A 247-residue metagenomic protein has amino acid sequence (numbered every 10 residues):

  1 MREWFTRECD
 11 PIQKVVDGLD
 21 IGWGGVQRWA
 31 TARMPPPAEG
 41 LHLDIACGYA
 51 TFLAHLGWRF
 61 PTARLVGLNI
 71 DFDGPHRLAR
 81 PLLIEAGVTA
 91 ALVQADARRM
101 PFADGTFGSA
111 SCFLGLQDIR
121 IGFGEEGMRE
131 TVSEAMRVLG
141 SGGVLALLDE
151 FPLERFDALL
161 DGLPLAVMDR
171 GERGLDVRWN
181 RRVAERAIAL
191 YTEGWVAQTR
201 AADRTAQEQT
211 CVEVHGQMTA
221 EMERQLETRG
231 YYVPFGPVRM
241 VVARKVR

Functional and structural regions predicted by a protein language model:
M1-G25: Class I SAM-dependent methyltransferase Rossmann-like catalytic core, especially the SAM/SAH-binding loop
D20-E39, H55: Conserved alpha-helix/loop element of class I SAM-dependent methyltransferases that forms part of the SAM/SAH-binding
A38-G48: Conserved class I S-adenosyl-L-methionine
Y49-R99: Class I SAM-dependent methyltransferase SAM/SAH-binding core
R98-A110: A short acidic, Gly/Pro-enriched loop at the edge of an enzyme's catalytic core that lines a small-molecule cofactor
E126-S141: A short glycine-rich, Lys/Arg-flanked "PGG" loop and its adjoining helix->strand segment in the class I
G142-D149: Conserved beta-strand signature within the Rossmann-like core of class I S-adenosyl-L-methionine
R173-R247: Conserved Class I S-adenosyl-L-methionine
